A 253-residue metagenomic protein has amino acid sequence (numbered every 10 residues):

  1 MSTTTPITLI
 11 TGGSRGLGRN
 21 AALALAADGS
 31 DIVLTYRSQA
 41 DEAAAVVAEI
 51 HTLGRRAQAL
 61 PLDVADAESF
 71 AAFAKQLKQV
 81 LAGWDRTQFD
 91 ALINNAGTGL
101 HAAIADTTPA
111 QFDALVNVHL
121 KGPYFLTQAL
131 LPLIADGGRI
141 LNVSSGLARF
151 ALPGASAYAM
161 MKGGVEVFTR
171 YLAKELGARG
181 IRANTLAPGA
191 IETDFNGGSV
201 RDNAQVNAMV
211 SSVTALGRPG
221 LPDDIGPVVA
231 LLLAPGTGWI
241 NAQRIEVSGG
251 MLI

Functional and structural regions predicted by a protein language model:
S14-G16: Conserved glycine-rich cofactor-binding loop
S30-A45: Conserved glycine-rich Rossmann-like NAD(P)H-binding loop of the short-chain dehydrogenase/reductase
F89, A103-I104, T108-V116, V210: Substrate-binding pocket helix/loop in short-chain dehydrogenase/reductase
T127, M161, T169: Active-site helix of classical SDR
S145: Residue(s) in the substrate-gating loop at a strand-loop-helix junction that position the organic substrate next
F150, A155, A230, N241-I253: Short C-terminal tail/terminal secondary-structure segment of NAD(P)H-dependent dehydrogenase/reductase domains
G177, R182, I240-A242: Short, small/polar-rich loop/turn modules that mediate ligand/substrate recognition or access, typified
